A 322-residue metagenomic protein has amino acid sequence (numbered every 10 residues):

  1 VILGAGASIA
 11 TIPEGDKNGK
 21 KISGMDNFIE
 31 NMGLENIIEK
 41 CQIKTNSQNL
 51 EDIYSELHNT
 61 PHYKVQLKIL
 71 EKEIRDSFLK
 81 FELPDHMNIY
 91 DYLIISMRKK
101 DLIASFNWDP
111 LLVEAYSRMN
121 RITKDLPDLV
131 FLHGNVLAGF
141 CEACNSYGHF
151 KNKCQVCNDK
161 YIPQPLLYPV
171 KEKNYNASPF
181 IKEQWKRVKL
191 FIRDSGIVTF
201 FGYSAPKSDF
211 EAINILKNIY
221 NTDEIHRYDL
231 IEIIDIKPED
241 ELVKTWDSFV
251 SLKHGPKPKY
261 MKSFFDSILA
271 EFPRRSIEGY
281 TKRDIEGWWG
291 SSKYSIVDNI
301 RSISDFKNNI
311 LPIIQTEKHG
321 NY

Functional and structural regions predicted by a protein language model:
V1-D101, F106-L112, N120-R121, F306 (+1 more regions): Gly/serine-rich nucleotide phosphate-binding loop at the start of the catalytic core of nucleotide/ADP-ribose-handling
V1-L3, I9-T11, R187-Y322: SIR2/sirtuin-family catalytic core signature
G6-I9, E14-D16, W108-L111, N135-A138 (+3 more regions): Short, solvent-exposed loop/turn segments at secondary-structure junctions
E14-D16, Y116-S117, A143-C144, A212-I213 (+1 more regions): Short coil/turn segments at secondary-structure boundaries
M32-E39, V130-G139, S146, D223-D247: Short, flexible loop segments at boundaries between secondary-structure elements
L83-I89, E172-L190: A Trp-anchored, charged/polar loop motif used as the substrate-binding/catalytic surface of acyl/ester-handling
M119-V130: A short alpha->loop->secondary-structure connector
F131-P179: Cys/His-rich short segments
